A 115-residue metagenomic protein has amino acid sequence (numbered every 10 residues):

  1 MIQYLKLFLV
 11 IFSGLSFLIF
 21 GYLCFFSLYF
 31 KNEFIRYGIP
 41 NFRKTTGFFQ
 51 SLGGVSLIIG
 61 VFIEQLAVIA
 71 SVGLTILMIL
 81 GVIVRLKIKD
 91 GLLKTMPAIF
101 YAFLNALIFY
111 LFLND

Functional and structural regions predicted by a protein language model:
I2-D115: Membrane-interface extramembranous regions
